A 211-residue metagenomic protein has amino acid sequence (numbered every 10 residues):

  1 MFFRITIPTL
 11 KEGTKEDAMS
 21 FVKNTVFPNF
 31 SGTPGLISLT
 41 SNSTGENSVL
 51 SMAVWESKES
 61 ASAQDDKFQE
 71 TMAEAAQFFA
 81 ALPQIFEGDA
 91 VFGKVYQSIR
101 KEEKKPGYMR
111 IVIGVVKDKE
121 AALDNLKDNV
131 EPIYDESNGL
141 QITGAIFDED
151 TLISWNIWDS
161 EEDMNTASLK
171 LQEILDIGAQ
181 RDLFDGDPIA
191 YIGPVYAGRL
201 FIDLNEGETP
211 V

Functional and structural regions predicted by a protein language model:
M1-L50, E56-V211: Short S/T/G/P-rich N-terminal loop/turn motif that feeds into the first structured element of a domain
